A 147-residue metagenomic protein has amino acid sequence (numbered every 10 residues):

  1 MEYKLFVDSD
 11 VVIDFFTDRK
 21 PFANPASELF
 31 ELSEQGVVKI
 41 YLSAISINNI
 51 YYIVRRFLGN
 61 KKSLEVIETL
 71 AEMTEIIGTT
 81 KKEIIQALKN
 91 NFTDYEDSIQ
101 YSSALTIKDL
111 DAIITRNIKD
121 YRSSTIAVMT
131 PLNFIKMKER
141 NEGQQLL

Functional and structural regions predicted by a protein language model:
M1-L42, F57-K62, S123, M129 (+1 more regions): Short, well-structured N-terminal submotif of metal-dependent ribonuclease cores
V11-I13, T17, Y52, D97-S103: Hydrophobic side chains within alpha-helical segments
V12, N48-I50, D120-R122: Short, active-site-adjacent cap segments at secondary-structure transitions
S27, V37, I45-E83: Active-site-proximal, substrate-binding regions of enzyme catalytic domains and RNA-binding/basic surfaces
E31-E34, E68-E72, L88, L105 (+1 more regions): Alpha-helix boundary recognition
L42-S43, R116: Short glycine/serine/threonine-enriched helix-capping/active-site loop that flanks the nucleotide-sugar donor pocket
K62-S63, E68-I76, T80-E83, F92 (+3 more regions): Conserved N-terminal glycine/acidic-rich loop preference
E75-I118, Q144-L147: Active-site neighborhoods of divalent-metal-dependent phosphate/nucleic-acid chemistry enzymes
